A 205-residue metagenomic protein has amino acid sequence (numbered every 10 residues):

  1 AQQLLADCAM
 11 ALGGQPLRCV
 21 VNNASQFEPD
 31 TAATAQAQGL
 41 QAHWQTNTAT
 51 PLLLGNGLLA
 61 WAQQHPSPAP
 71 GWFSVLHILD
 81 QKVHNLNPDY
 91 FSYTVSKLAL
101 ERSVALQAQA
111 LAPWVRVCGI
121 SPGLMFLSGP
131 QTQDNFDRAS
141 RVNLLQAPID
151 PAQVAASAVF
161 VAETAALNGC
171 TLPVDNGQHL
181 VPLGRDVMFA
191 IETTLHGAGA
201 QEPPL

Functional and structural regions predicted by a protein language model:
A9-G13, T46-P70, A108-Q109, P113 (+1 more regions): Amphipathic alpha-helical dimer-interface segment in Rossmann-like NAD(P)H-dependent oxidoreductases
Q15-S25, N47, H77, C118-P122: Rossmann-fold scaffold of SDR-type NAD(P)-dependent oxidoreductases
C19, S25-H43, Q64-G71, D89-S92 (+2 more regions): Conserved mid-core segment of classical short-chain dehydrogenase/reductases
Q26, A33-L53, L76, Y93 (+2 more regions): Catalytic Tyr-X3-Lys loop
A49, Q63-A112, L124, Q178: Catalytic loop of short-chain dehydrogenase/reductase
E101, L111-M125, L167-V174: Conserved Rossmann-fold SDR core element
N135-Q153: Catalytic Tyr-x(3-8)-Lys segment
P148, A152-V174, H179-L180, R185-D186: C-terminal substrate-recognition "lid" of short-chain dehydrogenase/reductases
